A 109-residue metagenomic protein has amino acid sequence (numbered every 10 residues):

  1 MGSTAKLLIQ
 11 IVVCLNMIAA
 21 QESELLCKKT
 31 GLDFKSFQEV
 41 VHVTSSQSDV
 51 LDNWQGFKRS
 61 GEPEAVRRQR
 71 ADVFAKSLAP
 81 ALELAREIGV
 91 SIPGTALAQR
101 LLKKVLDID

Functional and structural regions predicted by a protein language model:
G2-G94, Q99-D109: Helical "substrate-binding/catalytic lid" subdomain of Rossmann-like NAD(P)-dependent dehydrogenases/reductases
